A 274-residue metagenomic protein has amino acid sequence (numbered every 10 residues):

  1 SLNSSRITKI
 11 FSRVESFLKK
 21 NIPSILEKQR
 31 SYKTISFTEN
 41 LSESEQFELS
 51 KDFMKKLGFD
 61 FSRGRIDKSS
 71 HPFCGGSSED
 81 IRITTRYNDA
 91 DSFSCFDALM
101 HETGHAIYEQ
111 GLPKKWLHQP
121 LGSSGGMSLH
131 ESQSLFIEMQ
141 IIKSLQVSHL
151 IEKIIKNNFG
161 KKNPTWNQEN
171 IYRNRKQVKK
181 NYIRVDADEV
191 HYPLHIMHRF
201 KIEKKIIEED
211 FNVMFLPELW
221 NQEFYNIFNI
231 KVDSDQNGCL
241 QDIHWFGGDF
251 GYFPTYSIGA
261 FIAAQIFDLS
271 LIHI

Functional and structural regions predicted by a protein language model:
S1-S92: Contiguous, non-catalytic segments that form substrate-binding/exosite surfaces or channel walls
R30-F37, D80-D89, P113-G122, N181-A187 (+2 more regions): Glycine- and acidic
D97-Q110, E131-L135: Active-site recognition of the HExxH zinc-binding catalytic motif
P120-E131, H191, F250-Y256: Active-site metal-coordination segments of metallo-dependent hydrolases
S123-K162: Post-HExxH zinc-binding segment in Zn-dependent metallohydrolases
Q146-G247: Long, amphipathic alpha-helical stalk/connector segments used for oligomerization, subunit docking, or mechanical
G248-F267: C-terminal substrate/ligand-recognition segments
I272-I274: Conserved small/polar residues in nucleotide/adenosyl-binding loops
